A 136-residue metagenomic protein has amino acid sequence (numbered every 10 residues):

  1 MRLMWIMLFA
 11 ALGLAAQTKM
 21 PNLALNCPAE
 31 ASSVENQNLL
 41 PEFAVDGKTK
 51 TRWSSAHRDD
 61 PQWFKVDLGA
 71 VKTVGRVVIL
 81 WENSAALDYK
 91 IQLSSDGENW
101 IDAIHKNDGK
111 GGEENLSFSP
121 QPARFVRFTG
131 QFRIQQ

Functional and structural regions predicted by a protein language model:
M1-M4: Positively charged n-region of N-terminal signal peptides that target proteins for export
M7-A16: Hydrophobic h-region of N-terminal signal peptides that target proteins for export in Gram-negative bacteria
Q17-V74, L80-Y89, S95-N99, H105-G112 (+2 more regions): Disordered, acidic Ser/Thr/Pro-rich linker "stalks" and the adjacent N-terminal cap of the next globular domain
R76, F125-R127: Short, conserved beta-strand segments of beta-strand-rich sandwich/propeller modules, principally
S117-P120, G130: Linear, non-domain "peripheral" regions
T129-Q136: Short beta-strand-plus-loop segments that form exposed binding edges in beta-rich domains
